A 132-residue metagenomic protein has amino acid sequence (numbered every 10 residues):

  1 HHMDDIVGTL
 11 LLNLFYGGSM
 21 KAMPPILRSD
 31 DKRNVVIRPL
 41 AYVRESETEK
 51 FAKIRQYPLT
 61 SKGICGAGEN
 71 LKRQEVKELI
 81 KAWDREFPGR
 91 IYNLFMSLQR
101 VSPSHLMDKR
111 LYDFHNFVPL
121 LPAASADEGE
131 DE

Functional and structural regions predicted by a protein language model:
H2, L27-R33, M96, R100-E132: AMP-forming adenylation/ATP pyrophosphatase catalytic core
H2, V43-M96: Mid-to-C-terminal catalytic subdomains of enzymes that bind/position adenosyl phosphate moieties or nucleic-acid
H2-E47, L94, L111-F114: Active-site adenylate/phosphate-handling loop in enzymes that bind or generate adenylated species
D5, D30-N34, P58-K62, V76 (+3 more regions): Generic, low-specificity signal for short hydrophobic/alpha-helical stretches with a mild N-terminal bias, encompassing
L12-L14, K53-L59, K81-W83, Y92-N93 (+1 more regions): A short, terminal or domain-edge coil/loop segment
N13-G18, E86, S97, V101-S104: Phosphate/oxyanion-binding loops and surfaces in catalytic or ligand/nucleic-acid-binding neighborhoods
K21-P25, G63, W83-F87, V118-L121: Glycine-rich loops and low-complexity Gly/Arg-rich segments that provide flexible linkers or classic glycine-based
M23, L27, N34, F51 (+4 more regions): Amphipathic, alpha-helical segments enriched in basic
